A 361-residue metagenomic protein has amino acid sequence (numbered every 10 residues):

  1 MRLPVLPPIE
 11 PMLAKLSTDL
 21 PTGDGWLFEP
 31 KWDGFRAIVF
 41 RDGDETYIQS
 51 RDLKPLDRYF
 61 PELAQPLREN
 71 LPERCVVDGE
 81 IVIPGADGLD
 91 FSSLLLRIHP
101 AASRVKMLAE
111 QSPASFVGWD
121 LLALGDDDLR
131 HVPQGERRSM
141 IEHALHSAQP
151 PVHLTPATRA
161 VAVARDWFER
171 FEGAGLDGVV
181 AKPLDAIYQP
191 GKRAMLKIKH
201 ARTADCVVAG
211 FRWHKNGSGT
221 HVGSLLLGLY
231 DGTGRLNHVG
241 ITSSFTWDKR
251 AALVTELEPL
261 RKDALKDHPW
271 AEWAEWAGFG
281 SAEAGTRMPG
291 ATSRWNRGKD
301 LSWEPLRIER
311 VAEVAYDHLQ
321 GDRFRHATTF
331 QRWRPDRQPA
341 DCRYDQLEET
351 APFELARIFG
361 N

Functional and structural regions predicted by a protein language model:
M1-N361: Catalytic cores of nucleic-acid ligases and guanylyltransferases
